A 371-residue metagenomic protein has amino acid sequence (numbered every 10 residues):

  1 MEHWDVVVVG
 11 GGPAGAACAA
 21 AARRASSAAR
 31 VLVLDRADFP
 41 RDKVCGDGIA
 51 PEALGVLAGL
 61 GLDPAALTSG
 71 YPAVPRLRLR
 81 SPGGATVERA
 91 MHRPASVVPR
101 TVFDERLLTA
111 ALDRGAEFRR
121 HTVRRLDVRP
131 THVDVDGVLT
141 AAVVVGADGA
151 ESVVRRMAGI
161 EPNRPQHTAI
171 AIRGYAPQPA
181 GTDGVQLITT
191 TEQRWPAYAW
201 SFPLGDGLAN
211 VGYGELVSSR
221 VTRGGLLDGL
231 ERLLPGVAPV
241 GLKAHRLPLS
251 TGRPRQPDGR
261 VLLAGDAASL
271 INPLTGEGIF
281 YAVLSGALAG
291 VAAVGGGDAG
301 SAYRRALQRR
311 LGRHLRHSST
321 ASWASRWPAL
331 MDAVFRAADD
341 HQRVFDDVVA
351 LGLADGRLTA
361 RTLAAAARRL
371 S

Functional and structural regions predicted by a protein language model:
M1-A14: Beta1/beta-strand and adjacent pyrophosphate-binding region of the FAD-binding site in flavoprotein oxidoreductases
V7, A21-C45: Glycine-rich FAD pyrophosphate-binding loop
G12-P13, P40, F280: Residue-level detector of alpha-helix initiation sites
V33, G146, A264: Generic enzyme active-site microenvironment
L54, A58-L108: A conserved beta-strand/loop capping segment in the N-terminal third of enzymes that catalyze redox or closely related
G70, R125, V217-A292: FAD/FMN-dependent oxidoreductases across multiple families
A110-P239: Predominantly flavin-linked oxidoreductase catalytic cores and closely associated redox partners
V291-S371: C-terminal helical "tail/cap" subdomain of flavin- and related membrane-associated enzymes
